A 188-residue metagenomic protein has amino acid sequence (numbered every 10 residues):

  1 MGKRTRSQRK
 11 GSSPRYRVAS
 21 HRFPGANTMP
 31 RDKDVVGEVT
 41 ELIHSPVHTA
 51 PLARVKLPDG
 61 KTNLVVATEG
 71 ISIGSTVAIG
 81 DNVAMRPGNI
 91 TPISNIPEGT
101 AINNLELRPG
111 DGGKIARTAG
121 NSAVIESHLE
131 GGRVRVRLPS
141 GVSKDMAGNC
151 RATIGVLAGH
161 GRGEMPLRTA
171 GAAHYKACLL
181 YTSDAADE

Functional and structural regions predicted by a protein language model:
T5-H160: Ribosome large-subunit tunnel/peptidyl-transferase-proximal elements
G159, G163-C178: Glycine-centric low-complexity repeats
Y181-E188: Conserved small/polar residues in nucleotide/adenosyl-binding loops
